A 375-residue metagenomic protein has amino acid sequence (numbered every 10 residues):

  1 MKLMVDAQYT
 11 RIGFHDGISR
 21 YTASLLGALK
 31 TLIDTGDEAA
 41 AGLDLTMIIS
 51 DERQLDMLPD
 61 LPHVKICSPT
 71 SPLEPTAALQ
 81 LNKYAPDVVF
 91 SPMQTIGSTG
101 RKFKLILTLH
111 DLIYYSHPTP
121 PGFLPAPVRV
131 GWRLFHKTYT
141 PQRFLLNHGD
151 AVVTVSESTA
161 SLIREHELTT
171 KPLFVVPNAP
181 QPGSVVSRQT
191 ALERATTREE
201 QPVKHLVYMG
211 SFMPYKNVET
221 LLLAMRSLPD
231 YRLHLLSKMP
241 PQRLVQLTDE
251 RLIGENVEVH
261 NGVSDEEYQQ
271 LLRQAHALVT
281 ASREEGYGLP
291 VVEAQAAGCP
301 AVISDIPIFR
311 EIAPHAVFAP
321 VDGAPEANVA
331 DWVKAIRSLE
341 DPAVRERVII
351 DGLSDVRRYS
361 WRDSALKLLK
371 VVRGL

Functional and structural regions predicted by a protein language model:
M1-L375: Carbohydrate transferase catalytic cores enriched for Leloir-type hexosyltransferases
